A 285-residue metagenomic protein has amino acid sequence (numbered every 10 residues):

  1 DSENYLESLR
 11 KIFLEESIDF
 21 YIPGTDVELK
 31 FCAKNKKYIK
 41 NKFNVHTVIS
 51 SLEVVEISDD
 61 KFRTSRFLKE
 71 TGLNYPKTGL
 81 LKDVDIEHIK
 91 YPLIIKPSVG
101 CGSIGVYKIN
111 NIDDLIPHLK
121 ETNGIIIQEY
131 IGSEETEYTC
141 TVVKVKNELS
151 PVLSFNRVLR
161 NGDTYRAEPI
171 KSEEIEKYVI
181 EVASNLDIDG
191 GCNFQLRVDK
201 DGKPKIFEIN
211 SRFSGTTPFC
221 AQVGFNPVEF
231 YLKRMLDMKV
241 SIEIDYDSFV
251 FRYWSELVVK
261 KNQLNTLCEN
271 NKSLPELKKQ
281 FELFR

Functional and structural regions predicted by a protein language model:
D1-K77: Conserved N-proximal alpha/beta basic substrate-recognition cap immediately N-terminal to, or forming the N-lobe
L52-E134, K144-E148, E173-E176: Active-site nucleotide/adenylate-binding loops and adjacent lid/helix of ATP-dependent enzymes
P76, I104, Y138-C140, F194 (+1 more regions): Change "...and in nucleic-acid phosphodiester-cleaving endonucleases..." to "...and in nucleic-acid processing enzymes
L93, S150-P151, K205-E208: Protein kinase-like catalytic core scaffold
N123, Q128-G191, V198, N210-L236 (+1 more regions): ATP-dependent carboxylate/phosphate-activation module, predominantly the ATP-grasp catalytic core and closely related
E229-R285: Peripheral (often C-terminal) accessory segments that flank ATP-dependent C-N-forming ligase machineries
